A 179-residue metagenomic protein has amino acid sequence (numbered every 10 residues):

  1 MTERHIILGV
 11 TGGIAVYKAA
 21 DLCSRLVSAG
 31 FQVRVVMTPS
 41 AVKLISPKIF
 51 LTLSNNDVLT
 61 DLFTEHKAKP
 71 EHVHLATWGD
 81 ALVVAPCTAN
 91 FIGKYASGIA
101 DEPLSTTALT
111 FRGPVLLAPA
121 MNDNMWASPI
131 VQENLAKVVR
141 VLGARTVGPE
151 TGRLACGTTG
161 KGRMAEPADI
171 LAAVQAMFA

Functional and structural regions predicted by a protein language model:
M1-L116, N122-A179: A cross-family phosphate/adenosyl-ligand binding-site feature
